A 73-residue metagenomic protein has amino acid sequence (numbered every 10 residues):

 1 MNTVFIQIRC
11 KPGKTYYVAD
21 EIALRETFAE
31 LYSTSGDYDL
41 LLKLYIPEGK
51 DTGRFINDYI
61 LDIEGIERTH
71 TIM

Functional and structural regions predicted by a protein language model:
M1-M73: A compositional/biophysical signature of low hydrophobicity enriched in polar/charged and small residues
